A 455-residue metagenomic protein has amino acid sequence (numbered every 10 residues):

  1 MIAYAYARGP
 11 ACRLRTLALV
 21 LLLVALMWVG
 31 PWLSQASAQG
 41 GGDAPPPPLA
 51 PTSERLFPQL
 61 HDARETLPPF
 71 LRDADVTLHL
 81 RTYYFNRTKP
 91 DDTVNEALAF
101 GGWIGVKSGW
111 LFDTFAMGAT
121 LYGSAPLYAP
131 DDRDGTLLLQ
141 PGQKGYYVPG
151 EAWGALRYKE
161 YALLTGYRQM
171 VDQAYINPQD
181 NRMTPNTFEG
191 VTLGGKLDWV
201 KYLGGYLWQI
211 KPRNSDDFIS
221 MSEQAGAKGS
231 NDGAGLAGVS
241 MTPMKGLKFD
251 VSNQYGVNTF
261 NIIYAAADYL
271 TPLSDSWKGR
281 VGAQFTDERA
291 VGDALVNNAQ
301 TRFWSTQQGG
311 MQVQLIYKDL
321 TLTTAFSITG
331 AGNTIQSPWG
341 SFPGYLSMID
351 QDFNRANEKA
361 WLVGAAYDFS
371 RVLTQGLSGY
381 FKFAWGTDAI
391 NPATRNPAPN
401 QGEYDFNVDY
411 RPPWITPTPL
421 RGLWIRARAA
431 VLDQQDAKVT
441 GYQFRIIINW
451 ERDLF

Functional and structural regions predicted by a protein language model:
S37-T165, G195, N407-P413, W424-F455: Beta-barrel outer-membrane channel/assembly domains of diderm bacteria
R72, E96-G102, Y146-G150, P185-E189 (+7 more regions): Residues that define the transmembrane beta-barrel architecture of outer-membrane proteins
L80-Y84, T165-P178, Y202-G204, W208 (+6 more regions): Transmembrane beta-strand segments that form the barrel wall of outer-membrane beta-barrel proteins
P90, V94-E96, Y158, M170 (+7 more regions): Solvent-exposed loop/turn segments connecting transmembrane beta-strands in outer-membrane beta-barrel proteins
V106-I219, V239-P243, L247, T323-G330: Outer membrane beta-barrel
D113-M117, E160-L164, W199-G204, K211 (+7 more regions): Repeated loop/turn-to-beta-strand initiation elements of outer-membrane beta-barrel proteins
L203-A225, S276-L346, D350-D352, A356 (+1 more regions): Outer-membrane beta-barrel translocator/channel fold
A331-N396, E403, R411: C-terminal structural cap/anchor segments
